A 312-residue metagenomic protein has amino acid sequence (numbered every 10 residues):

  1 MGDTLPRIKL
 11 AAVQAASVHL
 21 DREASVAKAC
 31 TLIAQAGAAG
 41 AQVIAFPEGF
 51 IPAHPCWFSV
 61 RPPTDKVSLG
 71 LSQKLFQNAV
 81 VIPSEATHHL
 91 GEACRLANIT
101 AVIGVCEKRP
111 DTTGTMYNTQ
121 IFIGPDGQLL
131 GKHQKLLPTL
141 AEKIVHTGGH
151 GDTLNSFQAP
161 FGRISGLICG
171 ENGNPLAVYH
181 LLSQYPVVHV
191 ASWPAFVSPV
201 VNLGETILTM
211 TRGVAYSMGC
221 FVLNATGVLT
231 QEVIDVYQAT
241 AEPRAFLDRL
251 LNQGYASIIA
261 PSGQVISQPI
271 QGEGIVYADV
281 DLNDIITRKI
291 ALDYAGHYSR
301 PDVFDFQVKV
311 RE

Functional and structural regions predicted by a protein language model:
M1-V43: N-terminal active-site segment of His-dependent metallophosphoesterases
R7-H19, T119, K132-Q134, S156 (+2 more regions): Active-site-proximal beta-strand elements of phosphoester/diester hydrolases
R22, A34-P125, A195-M218: Cys-nucleophile CN-hydrolase/nitrilase-fold catalytic domain and related Cys-dependent amidase chemistry that acts on
V81-V102, R163, C169-V276: CN hydrolase (nitrilase-like) catalytic-core segments centered on the catalytic cysteine and neighboring Lys/Glu
D111-T112, T147, A245-R249, P301: Short Gly/Pro-enriched turn/cap motifs at secondary-structure boundaries
T119, K132, Q268-P269, Y277: Residue-level detector of high-confidence beta-strand sites
K135-G149, E273-L292: A short, polar/charged loop-to-alpha-helix boundary motif
T153-V187, D284-E312: Cysteine/selenocysteine-centered motifs that mediate thiol-based redox chemistry or coordinate metal-sulfur cofactors
